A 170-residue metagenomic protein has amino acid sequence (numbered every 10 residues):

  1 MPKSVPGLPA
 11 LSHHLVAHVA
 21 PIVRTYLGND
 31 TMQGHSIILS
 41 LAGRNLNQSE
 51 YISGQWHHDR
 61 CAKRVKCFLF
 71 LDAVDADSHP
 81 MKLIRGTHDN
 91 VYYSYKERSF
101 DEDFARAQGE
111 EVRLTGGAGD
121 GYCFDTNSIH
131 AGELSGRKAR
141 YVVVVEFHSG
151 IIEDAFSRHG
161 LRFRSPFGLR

Functional and structural regions predicted by a protein language model:
M1-H57: Non-heme Fe(II)-dependent double-stranded beta-helix
A17-P21, V65, G117: A structural signal for well-ordered alpha-helical segments within the folded catalytic domains of diverse enzymes
G34-H35, K63, D77-H79, A139-V143: Residues that flank catalytic or metal-binding motifs in active/ligand-binding sites
H35-I37, C67-L69, V143-F147: A structural signal for short, well-ordered beta-strand segments
H35-I38, G86, T126-S128: Short, well-ordered beta-to-alpha junction loops that form the rim of enzyme active sites and present histidine/acidic
N47-R113, D154-L161: Catalytic core of non-heme Fe(II) oxygenases with the double-stranded beta-helix
S94-E97, G121, S128-R170: Non-heme Fe(II)/2-oxoglutarate
E110-C123: Short acidic-glycine-tyrosine-enriched beta hairpin
